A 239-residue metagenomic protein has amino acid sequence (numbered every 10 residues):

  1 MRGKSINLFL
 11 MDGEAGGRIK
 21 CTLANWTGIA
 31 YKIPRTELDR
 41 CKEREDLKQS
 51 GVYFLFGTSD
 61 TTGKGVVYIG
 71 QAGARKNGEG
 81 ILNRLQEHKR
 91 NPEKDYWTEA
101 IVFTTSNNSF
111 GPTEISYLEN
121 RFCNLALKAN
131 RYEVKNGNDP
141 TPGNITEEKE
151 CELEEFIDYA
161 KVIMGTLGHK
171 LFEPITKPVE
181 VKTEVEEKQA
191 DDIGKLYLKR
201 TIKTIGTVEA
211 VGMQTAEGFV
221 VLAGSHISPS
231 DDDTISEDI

Functional and structural regions predicted by a protein language model:
M1-L10, D60-K64, A129-V134, P140-I239: Intrinsically disordered, charged low-complexity linkers and terminal tails that flank or connect structured domains
M1-N83, T113-Y117, R121, D158-G194: GIY-YIG nuclease catalytic motif and its immediate N-terminal context
L38-R40, E87, T204-G206: Sparse, context-dependent recognition of short Cys/His-centered cofactor- or disulfide-binding micro-motifs
C41-K48, K89-W97, V211-E217: Short, surface-exposed loop and linker segments with low hydrophobicity and enrichment for Pro/Ser/Thr
V52-F54, V66-I69, I101-F103, E209-V211 (+1 more regions): Ordered hydrophobic segments in well-structured contexts
G73-L125, S228, I235: Conserved short loop/helix modules at catalytic or binding sites in compact beta-alpha or helix-hairpin-helix contexts
T104-F110, K135-P142: Low-complexity, flexible helical/coil segments
